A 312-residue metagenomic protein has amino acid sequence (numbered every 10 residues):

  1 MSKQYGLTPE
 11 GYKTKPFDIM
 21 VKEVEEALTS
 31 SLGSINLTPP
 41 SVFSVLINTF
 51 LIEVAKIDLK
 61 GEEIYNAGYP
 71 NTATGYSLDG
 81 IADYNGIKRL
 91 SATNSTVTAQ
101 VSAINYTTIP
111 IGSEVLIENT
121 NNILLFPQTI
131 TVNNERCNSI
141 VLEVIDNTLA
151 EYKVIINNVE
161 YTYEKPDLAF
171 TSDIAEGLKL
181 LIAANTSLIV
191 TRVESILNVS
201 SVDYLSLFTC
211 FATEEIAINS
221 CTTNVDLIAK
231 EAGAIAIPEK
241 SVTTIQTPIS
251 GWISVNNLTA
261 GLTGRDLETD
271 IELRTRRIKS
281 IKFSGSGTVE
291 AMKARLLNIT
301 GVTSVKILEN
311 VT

Functional and structural regions predicted by a protein language model:
M1-L28: N-terminal positively charged amphipathic segments used for targeting/anchoring
S2-Q4, E25-T148, I196-V199: Extended assembly-interface regions of large multimeric machines
T8, E118, L125-F126, T223 (+2 more regions): Carbohydrate-recognition loop of C-type lectin domains
P16, M20, F170-I174, S284-T288 (+1 more regions): Short amphipathic alpha-helical segments
V101-T107, E143-I145, D167-A169, S280-T288: Short, surface-exposed ligand-recognition loops at beta-strand->loop->(often short) alpha-helix junctions that present
I104, S113-E114, D146-L207, A294-L297: Extended, beta-strand-rich, solvent-exposed assembly scaffolds of outer structural proteins
N105-N133, N198, D203-V242: A generic, well-ordered mixed alpha/beta core segment in the N-terminal half of proteins
T131-E160, E215-G285: Acidic, glycine-rich low-complexity/disordered segments
